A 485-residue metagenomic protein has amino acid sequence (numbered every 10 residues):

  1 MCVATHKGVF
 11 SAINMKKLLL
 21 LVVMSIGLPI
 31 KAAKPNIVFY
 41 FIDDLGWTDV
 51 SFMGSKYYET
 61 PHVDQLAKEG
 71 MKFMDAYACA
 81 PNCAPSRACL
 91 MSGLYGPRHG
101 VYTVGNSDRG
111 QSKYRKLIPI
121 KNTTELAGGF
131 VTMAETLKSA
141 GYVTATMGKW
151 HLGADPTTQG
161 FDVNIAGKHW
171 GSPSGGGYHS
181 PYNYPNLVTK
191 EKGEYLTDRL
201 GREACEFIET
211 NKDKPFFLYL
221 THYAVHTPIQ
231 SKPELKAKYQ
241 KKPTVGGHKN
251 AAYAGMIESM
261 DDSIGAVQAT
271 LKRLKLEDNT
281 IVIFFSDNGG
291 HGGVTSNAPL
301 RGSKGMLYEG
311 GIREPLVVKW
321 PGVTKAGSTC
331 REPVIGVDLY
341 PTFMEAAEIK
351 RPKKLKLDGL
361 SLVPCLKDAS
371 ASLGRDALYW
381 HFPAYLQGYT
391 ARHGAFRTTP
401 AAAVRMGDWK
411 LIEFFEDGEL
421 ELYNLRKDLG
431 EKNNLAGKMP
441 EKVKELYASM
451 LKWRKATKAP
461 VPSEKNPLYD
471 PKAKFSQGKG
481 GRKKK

Functional and structural regions predicted by a protein language model:
V9-L19: Bacterial N-terminal signal peptides that target proteins for export
K16, I30-E421, L429-K455, V461-P462 (+1 more regions): Formylglycine-dependent sulfatase
L18-I26: Sec-dependent N-terminal signal peptides
